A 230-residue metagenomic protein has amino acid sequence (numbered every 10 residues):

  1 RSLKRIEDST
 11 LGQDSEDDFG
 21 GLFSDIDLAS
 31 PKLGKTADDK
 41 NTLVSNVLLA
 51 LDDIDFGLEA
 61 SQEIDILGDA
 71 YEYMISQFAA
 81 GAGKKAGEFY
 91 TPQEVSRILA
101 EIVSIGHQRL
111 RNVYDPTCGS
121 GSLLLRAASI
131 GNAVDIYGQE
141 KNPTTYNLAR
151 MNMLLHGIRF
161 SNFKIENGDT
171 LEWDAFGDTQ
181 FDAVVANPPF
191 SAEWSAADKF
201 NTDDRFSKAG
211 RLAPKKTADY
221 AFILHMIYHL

Functional and structural regions predicted by a protein language model:
R1, G210-L212: Extracellular loop and loop/strand-boundary signature of outer-membrane beta-barrel proteins
R1-V103, S161-T170: Non-catalytic, mostly N-terminal accessory regions of nucleic-acid modification and defense proteins
L11-S15, K35-N41, Q62-D69, D115-G121 (+2 more regions): Short, functional N-terminal and low-complexity linear motifs
G81, H156, H229: Short alpha-helical functional segments enriched in proximate histidine and acidic residues
K85-A186, S191-F200, F206-S207, Y220: Conserved S-adenosyl-L-methionine
L99, L212-L230: Conserved Class I SAM-dependent methyltransferase catalytic core
